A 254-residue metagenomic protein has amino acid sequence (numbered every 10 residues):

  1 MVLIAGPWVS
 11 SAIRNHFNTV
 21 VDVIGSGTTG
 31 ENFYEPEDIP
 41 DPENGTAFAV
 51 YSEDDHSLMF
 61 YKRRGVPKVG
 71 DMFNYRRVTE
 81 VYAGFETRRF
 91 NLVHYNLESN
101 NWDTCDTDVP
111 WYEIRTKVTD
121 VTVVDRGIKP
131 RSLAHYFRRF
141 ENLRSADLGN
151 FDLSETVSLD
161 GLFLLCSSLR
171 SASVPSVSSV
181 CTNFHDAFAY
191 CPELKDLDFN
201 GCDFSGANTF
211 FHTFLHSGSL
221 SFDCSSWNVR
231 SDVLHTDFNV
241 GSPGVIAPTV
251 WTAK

Functional and structural regions predicted by a protein language model:
M1-G6: N-terminal single-pass transmembrane signal-anchor helix
S11-N32: Aliphatic-rich helix starts adjacent to a transmembrane/signal segment
Y34-E53, T236-K254: Extracellular/surface-exposed low-complexity segments
S57-R63: Short, well-ordered beta-strand segments enriched in hydrophobic/aromatic residues
R63-K68, G241-V245: Acidic glycine-/aspartate-rich tracts in secreted/extracellular proteins
G65-L165: LRR N-terminal entry segment and analogous cap-like coil->beta motifs
T116-K129, E141-V157, S167-T182, P192-N208 (+2 more regions): Structural signature of tandem-repeat unit edges
F137, L162-C166, A187-C191, T213-S217 (+1 more regions): Periodic small-residue-enriched repeat registers in elongated scaffold domains
